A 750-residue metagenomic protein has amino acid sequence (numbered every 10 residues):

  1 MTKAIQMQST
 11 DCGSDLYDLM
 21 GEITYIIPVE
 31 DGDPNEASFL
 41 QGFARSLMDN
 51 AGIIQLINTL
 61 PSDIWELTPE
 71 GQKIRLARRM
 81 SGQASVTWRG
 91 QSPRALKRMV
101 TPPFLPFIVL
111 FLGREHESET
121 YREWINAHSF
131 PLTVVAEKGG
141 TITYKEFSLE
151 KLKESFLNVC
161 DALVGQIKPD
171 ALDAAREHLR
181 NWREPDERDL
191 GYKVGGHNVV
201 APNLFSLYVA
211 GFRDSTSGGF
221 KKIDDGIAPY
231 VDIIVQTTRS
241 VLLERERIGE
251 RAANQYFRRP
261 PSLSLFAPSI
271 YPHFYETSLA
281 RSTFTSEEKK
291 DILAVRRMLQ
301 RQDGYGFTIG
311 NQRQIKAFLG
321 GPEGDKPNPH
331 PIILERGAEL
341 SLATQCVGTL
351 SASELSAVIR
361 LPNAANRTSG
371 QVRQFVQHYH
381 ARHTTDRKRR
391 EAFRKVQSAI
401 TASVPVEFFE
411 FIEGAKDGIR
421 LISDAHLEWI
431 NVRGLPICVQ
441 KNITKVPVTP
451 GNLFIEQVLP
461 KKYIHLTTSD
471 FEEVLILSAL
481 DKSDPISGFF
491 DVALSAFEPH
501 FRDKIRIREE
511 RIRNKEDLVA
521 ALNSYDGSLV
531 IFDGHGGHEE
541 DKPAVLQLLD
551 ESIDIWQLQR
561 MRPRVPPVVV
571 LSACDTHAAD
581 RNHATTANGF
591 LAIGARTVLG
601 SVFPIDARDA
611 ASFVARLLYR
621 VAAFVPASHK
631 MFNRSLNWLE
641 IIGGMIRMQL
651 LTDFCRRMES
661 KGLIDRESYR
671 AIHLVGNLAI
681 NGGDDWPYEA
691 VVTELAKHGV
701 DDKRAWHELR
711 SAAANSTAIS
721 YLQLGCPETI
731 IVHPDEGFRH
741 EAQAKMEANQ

Functional and structural regions predicted by a protein language model:
T2-S478, K482-E510, N514-D517, A521-S524 (+1 more regions): Domain-scale, conserved, charged regions that form catalytic cores and adjacent regulatory/interaction surfaces
T10-C12, V29-G32, V135-T143, P447-D470 (+2 more regions): Catalytic cores of nucleophile-dependent amide-cleaving enzymes
D31, A37, L149-E154, C160 (+3 more regions): Active-site-proximal C-terminal subdomain of hydrolase catalytic domains
A44-M48, V439-N442, L494-E498, G527-L529 (+3 more regions): Short, low-complexity, polar/charged sequence segments that are solvent-exposed and flexible
G418, S528-L529, V568: Structural motif
